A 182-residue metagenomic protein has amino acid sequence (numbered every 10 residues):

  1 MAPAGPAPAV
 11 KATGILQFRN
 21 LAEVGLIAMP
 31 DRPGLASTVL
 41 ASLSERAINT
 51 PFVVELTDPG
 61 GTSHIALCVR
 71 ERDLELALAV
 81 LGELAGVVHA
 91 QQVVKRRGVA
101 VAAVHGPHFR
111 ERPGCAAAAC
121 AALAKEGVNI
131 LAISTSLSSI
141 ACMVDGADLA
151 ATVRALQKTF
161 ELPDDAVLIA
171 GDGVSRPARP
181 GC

Functional and structural regions predicted by a protein language model:
M1-C182: A conserved regulatory-domain signal marking ACT and ACT-like small-molecule sensing domains and adjacent regulatory
